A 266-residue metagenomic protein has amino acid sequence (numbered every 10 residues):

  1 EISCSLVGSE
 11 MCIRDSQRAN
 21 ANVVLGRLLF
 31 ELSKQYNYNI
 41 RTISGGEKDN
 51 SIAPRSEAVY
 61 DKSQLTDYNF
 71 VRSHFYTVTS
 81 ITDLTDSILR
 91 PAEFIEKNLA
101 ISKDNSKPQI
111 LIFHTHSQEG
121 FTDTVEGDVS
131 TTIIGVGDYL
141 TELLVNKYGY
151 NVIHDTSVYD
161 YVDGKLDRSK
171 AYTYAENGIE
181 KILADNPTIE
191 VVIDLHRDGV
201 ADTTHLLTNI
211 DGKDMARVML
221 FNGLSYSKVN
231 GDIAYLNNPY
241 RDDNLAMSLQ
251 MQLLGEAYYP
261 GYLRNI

Functional and structural regions predicted by a protein language model:
I2-G8, C12: Single conserved hydrophobic/aromatic residue that forms the stacking wall/gate of nucleotide- or nucleobase-binding
S5, V129-I133, N244: Short, conserved glycine- and acidic-residue-centered signature motifs in active-site or ligand-binding loops
D15-H114, T122-D123: Non-catalytic propeptide/linker segments at domain boundaries
E96, N105-K107, G135, K147 (+2 more regions): Extracytoplasmic
I110, V152, Y262-R264: Hydrophobic anchor at the start of a short beta-strand that flanks the dinucleotide cofactor-binding loop
H114-G127, D155-V162, N222-G223, S227-L236: Acidic/histidine-rich, surface-exposed loop or edge segments in extracytoplasmic proteins
V125-L140, L144-L207: Catalytic-core regions of hydrolytic enzymes
T173-L183, V191, R197-I266: Active-site-proximal helix/loop segments of hydrolytic enzymes
